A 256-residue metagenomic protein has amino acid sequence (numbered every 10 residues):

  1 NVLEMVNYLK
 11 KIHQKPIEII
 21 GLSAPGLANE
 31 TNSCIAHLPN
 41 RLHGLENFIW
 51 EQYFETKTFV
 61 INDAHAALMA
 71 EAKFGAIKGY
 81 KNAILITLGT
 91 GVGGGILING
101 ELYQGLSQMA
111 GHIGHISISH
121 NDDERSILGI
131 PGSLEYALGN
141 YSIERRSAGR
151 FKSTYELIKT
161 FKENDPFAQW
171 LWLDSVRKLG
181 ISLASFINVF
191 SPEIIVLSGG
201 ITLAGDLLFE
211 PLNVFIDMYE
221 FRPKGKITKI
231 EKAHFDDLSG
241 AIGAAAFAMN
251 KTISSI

Functional and structural regions predicted by a protein language model:
N1, C34-H37, S107-M109, I118: Short glycine-rich, Thr/Ser-proximal phosphate-binding strand/loop in the N-terminal lobe of ATP-dependent enzymes
N1-E18, P131-A137, S142-N213, T228-G240: Adenine-nucleotide phosphate-binding core of ATP-dependent small-molecule kinases
L3, N7, K15-I20, G26-N82 (+1 more regions): Glycine-rich phosphate-binding loop and adjoining helix at the ATP-binding site of ATP-dependent phosphoryl-transfer
K10, A248-I256: Short, hydrophobic alpha-helical segments
P25-A28, G89-G91, I201: Short glycine-rich anion-binding loops that position phosphate/pyrophosphate groups of nucleotides and phosphorylated
F59, K73-D174: Glycine/GP-enriched mid-protein hinge/lid loop-to-helix segment characteristic of carbohydrate kinases
D63, G89, A244: Active-site glycine-centered loops adjacent to acidic/histidine catalytic or metal-binding residues that shape
V214-E231, I242, A248: Charged, glycine-enriched surface loops/patches that mediate electrostatic binding to polyanionic ligands
